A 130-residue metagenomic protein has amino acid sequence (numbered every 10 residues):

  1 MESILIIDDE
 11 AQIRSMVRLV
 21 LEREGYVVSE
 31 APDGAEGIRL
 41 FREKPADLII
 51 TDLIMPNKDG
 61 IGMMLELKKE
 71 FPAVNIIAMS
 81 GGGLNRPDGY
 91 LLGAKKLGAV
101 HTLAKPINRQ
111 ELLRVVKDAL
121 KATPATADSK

Functional and structural regions predicted by a protein language model:
S15-R23: Charged docking surfaces used in two-component/phosphorelay signaling
Y26-P32, L40: Short hydrophobic/Thr-rich beta-strand motif most characteristic of the beta2 strand and flanking loop of CheY-like
P32-E36, D59-M63: Acidic catalytic/metal-coordinating carboxylates
R42-K44, L67-V74, L97: Conserved phosphotransfer cores of two-component systems
D52: Active-site residues of response regulator receiver
M55: Receiver (REC) domain active-site loop signature in two-component systems and cognate sites in sensor histidine kinases
G62, G83-L103, Q110, R114: Alpha4 helix (beta4-alpha4-beta5 surface) of REC/receiver domains from two-component response regulators
M79-G81: Hydrophobic/aromatic residues positioned on beta-strands within the core alpha/beta folds
